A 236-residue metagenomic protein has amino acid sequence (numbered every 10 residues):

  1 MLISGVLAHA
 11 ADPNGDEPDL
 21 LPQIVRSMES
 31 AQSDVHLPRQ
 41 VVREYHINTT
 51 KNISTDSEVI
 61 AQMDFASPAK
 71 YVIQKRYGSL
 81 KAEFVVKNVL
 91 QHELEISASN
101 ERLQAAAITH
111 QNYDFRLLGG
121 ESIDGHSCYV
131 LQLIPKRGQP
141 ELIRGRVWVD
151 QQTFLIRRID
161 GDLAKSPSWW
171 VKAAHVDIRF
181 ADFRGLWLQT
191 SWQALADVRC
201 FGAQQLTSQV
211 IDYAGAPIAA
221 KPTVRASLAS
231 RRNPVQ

Functional and structural regions predicted by a protein language model:
M1-G5: Bacterial N-terminal signal peptides
H9-R144, L155, A164-A174, L186 (+1 more regions): Structured extracytoplasmic
V147-V149: Non-globular disordered terminal and juxtamembrane segments underlying protein topogenesis/assembly
I159, T190-W192: Beta-strand-dense domains in secreted/periplasmic systems and polymorphic toxin scaffolds
H175-I178, D182, W192, A196: C-terminal soluble interaction/assembly domains
